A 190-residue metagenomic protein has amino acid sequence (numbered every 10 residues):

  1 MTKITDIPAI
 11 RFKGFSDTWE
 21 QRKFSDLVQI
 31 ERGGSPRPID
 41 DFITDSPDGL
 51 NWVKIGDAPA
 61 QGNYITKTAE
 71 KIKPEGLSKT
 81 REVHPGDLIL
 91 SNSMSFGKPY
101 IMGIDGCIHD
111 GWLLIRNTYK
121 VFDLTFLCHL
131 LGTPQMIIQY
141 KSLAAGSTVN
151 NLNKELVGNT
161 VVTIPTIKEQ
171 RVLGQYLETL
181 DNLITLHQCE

Functional and structural regions predicted by a protein language model:
M1-E20, T160, P165-E190: Amphipathic alpha-helical segments with low aromatic content
I4-P8, N92, C107-L113, A145-K168: A short glycine-rich beta-alpha junction/loop motif
R11-K13, K71-P74, L114-N117, N159-I164: Short, well-ordered beta-strand elements within core beta-sheets of diverse protein domains
R11-S35: Non-catalytic DNA-recognition/assembly elements of restriction-modification systems
S25-I30, I39-P74: DNA target-recognition patches
V28-I30, V83-H84, I115, G158-T163 (+1 more regions): C-terminal accessory/regulatory regions appended to core domains
K54-G56, N63-P134: A short beta-sheet element
H129-L143, S147: Charged, low-complexity intrinsically disordered regulatory segments in eukaryotic signaling
